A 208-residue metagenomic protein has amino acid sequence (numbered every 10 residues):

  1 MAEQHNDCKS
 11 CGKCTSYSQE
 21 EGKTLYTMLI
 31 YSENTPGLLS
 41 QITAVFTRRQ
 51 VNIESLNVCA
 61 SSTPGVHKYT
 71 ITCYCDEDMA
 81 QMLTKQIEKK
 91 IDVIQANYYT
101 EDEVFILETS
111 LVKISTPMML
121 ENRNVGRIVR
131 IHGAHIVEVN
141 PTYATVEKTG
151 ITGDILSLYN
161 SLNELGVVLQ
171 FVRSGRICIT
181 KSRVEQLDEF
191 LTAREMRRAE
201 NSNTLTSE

Functional and structural regions predicted by a protein language model:
A2-H67, T72-E208: Long, contiguous binding/interaction regions
